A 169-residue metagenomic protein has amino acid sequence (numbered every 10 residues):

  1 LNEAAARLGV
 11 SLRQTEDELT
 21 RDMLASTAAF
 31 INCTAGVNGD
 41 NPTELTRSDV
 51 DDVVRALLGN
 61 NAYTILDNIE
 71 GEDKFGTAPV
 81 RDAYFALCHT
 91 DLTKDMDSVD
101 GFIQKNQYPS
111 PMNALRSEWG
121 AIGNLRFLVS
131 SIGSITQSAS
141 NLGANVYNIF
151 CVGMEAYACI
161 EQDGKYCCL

Functional and structural regions predicted by a protein language model:
L1-E3, T77-A78, L169: Exposed beta-sheet edge/beta-hairpin loop segments within beta-rich domains
L1-E72: Alpha-helical scaffold segments that mediate packing/assembly in large oligomeric complexes
G9, F85-C88: Hydrophobic, aliphatic-enriched repeat segments that assemble into extended interaction scaffolds in large eukaryotic
L24, H89-D91: An acidic- and aromatic-residue-enriched active-site/binding cleft used to recognize and process polar
D40-T64, A83-Y84, D91-L169: Sequence/fold signature of self-assembling virion shell proteins
E72-T77, S117: A generic local secondary-structure boundary/capping motif
